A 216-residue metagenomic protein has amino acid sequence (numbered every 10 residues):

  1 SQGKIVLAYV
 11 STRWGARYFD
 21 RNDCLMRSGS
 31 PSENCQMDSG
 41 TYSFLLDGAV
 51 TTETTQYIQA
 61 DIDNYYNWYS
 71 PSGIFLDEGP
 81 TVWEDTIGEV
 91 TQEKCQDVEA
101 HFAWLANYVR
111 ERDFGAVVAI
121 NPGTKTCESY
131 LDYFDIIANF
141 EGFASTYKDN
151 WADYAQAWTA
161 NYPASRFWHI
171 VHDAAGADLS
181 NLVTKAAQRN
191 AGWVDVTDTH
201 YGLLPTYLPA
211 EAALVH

Functional and structural regions predicted by a protein language model:
S1-H216: Glycan-processing catalytic domains of CAZymes
